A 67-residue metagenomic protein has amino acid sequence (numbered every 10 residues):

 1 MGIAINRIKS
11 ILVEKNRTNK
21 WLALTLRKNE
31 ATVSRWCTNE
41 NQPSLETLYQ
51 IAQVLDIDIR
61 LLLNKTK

Functional and structural regions predicted by a protein language model:
M1-T18: A short, Lys/Arg-rich alpha-helix, primarily the initiator
R7-I8, S34-W36: Helix-turn-helix-like N-terminal two-helix hairpins of bacterial/phage DNA-binding regulators
L12, A23, A52: The alpha-helix within a helix-turn-helix
V13, R27, T38-E40, K67: Residue-level detection of the helix-turn-helix DNA-binding "recognition helix"
N16-R35: Short alpha-helical DNA-recognition segment
A31, N41, R60: Key DNA-contact positions within bacterial/archaeal DNA-binding proteins
E46-L61: DNA major-groove recognition helix of helix-turn-helix/homeodomain DNA-binding modules
N64: Phosphate-coordinating loops and pocket residues in cytosolic domains that bind phosphorylated ligands
